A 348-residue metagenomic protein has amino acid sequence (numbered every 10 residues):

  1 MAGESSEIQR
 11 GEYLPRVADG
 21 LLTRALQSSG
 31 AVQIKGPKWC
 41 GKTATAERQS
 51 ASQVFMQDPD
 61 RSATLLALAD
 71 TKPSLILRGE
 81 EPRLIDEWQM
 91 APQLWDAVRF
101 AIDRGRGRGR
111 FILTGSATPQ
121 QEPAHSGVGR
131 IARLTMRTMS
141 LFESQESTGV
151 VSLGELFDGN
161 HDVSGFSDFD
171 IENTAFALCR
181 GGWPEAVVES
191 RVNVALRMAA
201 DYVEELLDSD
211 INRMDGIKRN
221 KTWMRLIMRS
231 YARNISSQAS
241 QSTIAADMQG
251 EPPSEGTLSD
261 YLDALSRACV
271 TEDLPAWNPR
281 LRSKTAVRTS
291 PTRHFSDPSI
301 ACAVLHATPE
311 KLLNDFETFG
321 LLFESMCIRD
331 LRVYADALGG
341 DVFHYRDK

Functional and structural regions predicted by a protein language model:
M1-T23: N-terminal pre-Walker A segment at the start of P-loop NTPase domains
I34: Hydrophobic anchor at the beta1->P-loop junction of P-loop NTPases
P37: P-loop (Walker A) phosphate-binding loop of NTP-binding proteins
K42-T43: Conserved lysine of the Walker
Q53-P82: Short glycine-rich substrate-engagement loop in P-loop NTPases that contacts/grips substrate
W95-A117: Conserved catalytic/switch belt of AAA+ P-loop NTPases
S116, Q121-R233, S237: Interdomain motor-coupling "hinge/lid" segment immediately C-terminal to the ATP-binding subdomain of NTP-driven enzymes
V187-K348: Accessory nucleic acid-recognition modules appended to NTPase machines
